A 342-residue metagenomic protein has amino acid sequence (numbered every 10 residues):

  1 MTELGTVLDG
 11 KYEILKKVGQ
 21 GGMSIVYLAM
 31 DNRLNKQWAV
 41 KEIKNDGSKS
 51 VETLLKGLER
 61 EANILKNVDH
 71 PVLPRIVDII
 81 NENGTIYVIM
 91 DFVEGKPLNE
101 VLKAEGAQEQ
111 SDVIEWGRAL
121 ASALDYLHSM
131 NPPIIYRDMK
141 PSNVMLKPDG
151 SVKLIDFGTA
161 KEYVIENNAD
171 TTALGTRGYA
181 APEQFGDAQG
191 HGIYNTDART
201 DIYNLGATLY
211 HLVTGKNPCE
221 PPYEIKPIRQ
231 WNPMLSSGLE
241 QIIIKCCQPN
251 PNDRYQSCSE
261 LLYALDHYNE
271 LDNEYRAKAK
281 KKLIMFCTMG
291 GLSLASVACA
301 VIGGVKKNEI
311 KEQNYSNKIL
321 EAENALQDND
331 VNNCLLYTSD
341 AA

Functional and structural regions predicted by a protein language model:
L15-G21, V26: Protein kinase glycine-rich loop
G47-N67: AlphaC helix of the eukaryotic protein kinase fold
I79: Activation-segment/catalytic-loop signature of the eukaryotic protein kinase fold
N83-P97: Conserved short submotifs of the Hanks-type protein kinase catalytic core that shape the nucleotide-binding pocket
W116-G117: Activation segment signature within eukaryotic-like protein kinase domains
S122-I134: Protein kinase catalytic-loop region centered on the HRD/HxD motif
T176-N269: C-terminal lobe helix-coil module of Hanks-type protein kinase domains
Y337-A342: Conserved small/polar residues in nucleotide/adenosyl-binding loops
